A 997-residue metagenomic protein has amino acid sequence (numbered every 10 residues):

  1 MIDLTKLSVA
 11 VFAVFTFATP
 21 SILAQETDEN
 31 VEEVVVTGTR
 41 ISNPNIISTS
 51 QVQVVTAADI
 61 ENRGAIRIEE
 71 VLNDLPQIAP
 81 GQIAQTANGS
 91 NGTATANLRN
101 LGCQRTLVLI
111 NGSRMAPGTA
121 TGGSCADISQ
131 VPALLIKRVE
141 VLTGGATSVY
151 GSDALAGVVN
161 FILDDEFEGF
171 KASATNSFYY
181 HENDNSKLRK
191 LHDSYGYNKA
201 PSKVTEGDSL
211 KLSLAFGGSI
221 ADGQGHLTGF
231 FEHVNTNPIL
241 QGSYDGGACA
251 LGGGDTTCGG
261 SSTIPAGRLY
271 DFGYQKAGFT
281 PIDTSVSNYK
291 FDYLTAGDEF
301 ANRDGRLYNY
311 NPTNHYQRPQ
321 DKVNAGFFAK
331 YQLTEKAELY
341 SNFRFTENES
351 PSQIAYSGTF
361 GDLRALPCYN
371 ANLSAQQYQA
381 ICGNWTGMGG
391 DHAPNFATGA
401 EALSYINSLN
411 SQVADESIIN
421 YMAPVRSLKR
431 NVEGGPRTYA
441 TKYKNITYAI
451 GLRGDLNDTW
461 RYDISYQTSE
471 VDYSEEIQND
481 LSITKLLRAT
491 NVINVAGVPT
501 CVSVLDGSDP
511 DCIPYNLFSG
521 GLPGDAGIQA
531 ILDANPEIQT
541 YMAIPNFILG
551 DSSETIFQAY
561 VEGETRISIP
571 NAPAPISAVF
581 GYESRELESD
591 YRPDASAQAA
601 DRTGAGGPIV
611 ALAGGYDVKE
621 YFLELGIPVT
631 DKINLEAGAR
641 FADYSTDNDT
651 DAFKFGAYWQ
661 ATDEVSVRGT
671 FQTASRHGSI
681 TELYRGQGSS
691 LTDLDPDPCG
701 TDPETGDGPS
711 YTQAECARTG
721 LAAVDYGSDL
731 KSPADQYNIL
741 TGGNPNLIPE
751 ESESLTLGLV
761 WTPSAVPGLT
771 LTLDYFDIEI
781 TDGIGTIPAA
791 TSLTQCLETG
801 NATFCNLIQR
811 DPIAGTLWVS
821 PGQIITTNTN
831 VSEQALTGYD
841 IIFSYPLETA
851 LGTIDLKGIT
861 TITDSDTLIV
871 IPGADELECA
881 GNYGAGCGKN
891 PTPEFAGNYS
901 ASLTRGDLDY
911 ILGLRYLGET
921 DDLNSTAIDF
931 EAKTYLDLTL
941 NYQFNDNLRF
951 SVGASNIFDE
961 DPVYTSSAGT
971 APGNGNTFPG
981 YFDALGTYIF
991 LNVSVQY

Functional and structural regions predicted by a protein language model:
M1-R63, E70-N73, S213, G217 (+6 more regions): N-terminal Sec signal peptide and the immediately downstream disordered periplasmic leader that contains the TonB box
T27-D28, E166-G169, A221-Q224, T334-A337 (+10 more regions): Short loop/turn motifs that connect adjacent beta-strands in outer-membrane beta-barrel proteins
I68-L75, A94-A96, D127-S129, D153-T175 (+1 more regions): N-terminal periplasmic accessory domains that precede and gate Gram-negative outer-membrane beta-barrel machines
N73-R114: Extracytoplasmic beta-strand/coil segments of soluble accessory domains associated with Gram-negative outer-membrane
R114-T143, R189-G196: Short acidic/polar hinge/loop motifs at secondary-structure boundaries that mediate gating or recognition
A120-G123, T236-I239, S243-L251, T263-I264 (+7 more regions): Surface-exposed, low-complexity loop segments enriched in small/polar and acidic residues
S690, G852-Q943, F958: C-terminal beta-barrel architecture of Gram-negative outer-membrane proteins
D864-S865, G913-D921, N941-Y997: C-terminal beta-signal and adjacent terminal beta-strands/loops of Gram-negative outer-membrane beta-barrel proteins
